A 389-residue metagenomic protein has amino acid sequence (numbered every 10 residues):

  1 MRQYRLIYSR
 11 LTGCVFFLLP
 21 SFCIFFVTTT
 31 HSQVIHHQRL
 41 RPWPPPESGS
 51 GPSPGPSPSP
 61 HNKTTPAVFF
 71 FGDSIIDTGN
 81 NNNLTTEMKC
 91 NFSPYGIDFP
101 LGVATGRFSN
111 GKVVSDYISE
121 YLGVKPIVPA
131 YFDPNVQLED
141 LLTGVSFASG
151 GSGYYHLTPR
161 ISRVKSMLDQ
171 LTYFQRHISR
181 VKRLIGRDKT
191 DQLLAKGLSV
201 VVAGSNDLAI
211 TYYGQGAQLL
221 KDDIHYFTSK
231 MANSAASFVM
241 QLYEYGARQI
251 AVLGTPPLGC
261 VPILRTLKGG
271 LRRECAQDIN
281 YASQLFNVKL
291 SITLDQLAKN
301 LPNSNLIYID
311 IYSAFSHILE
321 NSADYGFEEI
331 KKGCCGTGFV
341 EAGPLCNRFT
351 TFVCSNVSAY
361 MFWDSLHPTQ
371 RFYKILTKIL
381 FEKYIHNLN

Functional and structural regions predicted by a protein language model:
R2-N389: Conserved active-site regions of diverse hydrolases
